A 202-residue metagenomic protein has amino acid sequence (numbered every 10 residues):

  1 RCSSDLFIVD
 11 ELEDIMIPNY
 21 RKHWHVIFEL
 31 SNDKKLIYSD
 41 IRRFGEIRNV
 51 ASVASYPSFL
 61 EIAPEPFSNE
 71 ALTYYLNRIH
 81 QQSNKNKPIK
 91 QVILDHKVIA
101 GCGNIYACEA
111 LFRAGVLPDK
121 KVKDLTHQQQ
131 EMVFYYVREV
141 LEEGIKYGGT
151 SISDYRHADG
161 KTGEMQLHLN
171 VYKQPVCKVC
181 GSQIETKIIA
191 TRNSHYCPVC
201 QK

Functional and structural regions predicted by a protein language model:
S4-A100, Y106-F112: Phosphate/anion-contacting hairpin/loop surfaces
I15, R78-K202: Basic, nucleic-acid-binding surfaces and adjacent catalytic neighborhoods in DNA/RNA-processing proteins
